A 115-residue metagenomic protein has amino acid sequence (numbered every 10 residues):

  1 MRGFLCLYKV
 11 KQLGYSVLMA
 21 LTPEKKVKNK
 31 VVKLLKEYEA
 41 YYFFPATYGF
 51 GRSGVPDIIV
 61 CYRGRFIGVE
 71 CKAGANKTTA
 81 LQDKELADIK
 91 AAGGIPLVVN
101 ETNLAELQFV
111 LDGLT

Functional and structural regions predicted by a protein language model:
R2-T115: Catalytic phosphate/metal-binding cores of nucleic-acid and nucleotide-processing enzymes, i.e., regions that mediate
